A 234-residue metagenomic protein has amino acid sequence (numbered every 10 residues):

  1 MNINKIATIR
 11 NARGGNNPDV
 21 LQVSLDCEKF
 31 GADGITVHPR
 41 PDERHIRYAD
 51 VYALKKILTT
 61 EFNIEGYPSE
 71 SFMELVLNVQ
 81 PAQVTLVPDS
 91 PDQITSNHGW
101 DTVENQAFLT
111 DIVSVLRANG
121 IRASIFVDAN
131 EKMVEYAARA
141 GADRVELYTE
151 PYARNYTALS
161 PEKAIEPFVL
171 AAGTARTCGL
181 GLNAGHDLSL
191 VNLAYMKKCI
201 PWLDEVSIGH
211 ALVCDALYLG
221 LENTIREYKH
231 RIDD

Functional and structural regions predicted by a protein language model:
M1, C27, H38, V76 (+4 more regions): Conserved, mostly hydrophobic/aromatic
N2-N63, S71, L75-P81, K163: Conserved N-terminal beta1-alpha1 strand-loop-helix module at the mouth
N2-V20, E61-P68, T95-V103, N119-A129 (+1 more regions): Active-site mouth loops of central-metabolism enzymes
H38, L86-Q93, R144-Y156, W202-L221: Glycine-rich phosphate-binding active-site loops on the catalytic face of alpha/beta enzymes
R44-E70, T102-S124, P161-A184, I200 (+1 more regions): Alpha-helix-loop-beta-strand connector modules within alpha/beta enzyme cores
K55, H98, T157-P161, D215-D234: C-terminal helical cap(s) of enzyme catalytic domains, especially alpha/beta-barrels
E70-V79, N130-A140, L182-A184, L188-L203: Catalytic cores of alpha/beta
R122-A175: Histidine/lysine/aspartate-rich catalytic loop segments that bind and position anionic ligands
